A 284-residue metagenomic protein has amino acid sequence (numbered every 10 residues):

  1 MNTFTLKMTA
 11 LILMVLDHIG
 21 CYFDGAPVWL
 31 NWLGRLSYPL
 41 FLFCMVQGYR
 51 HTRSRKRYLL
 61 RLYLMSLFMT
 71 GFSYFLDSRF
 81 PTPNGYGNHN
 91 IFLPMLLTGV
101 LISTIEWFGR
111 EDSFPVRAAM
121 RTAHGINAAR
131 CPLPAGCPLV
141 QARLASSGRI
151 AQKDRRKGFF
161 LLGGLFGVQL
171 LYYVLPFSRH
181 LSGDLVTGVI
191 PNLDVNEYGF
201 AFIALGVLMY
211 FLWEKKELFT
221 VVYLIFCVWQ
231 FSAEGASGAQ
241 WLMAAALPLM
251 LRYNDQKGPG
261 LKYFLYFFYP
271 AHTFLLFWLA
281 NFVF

Functional and structural regions predicted by a protein language model:
M1-F284: Alpha-helical transmembrane segments and their immediate juxtamembrane cytosolic regions
